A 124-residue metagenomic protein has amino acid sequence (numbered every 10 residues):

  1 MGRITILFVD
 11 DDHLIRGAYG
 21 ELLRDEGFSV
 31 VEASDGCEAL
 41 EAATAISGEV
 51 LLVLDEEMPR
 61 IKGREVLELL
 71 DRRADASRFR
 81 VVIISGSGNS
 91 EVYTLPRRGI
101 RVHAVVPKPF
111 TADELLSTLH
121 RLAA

Functional and structural regions predicted by a protein language model:
R3-L14, Y19-L23, L52-V53: Conserved acidic segment of CheY-like receiver
R16, P59-R60, N89: The feature encodes the CheY-like receiver
E32, R60-I61, P109: Residue-level signal for the "D+5" position in two-component response regulator receiver
E32-L51: Acidic, metal-coordinating helix/loop segments flanking the phosphotransfer/catalytic sites of two-component signaling
D55-E57: Residue immediately C-terminal to the conserved phosphorylatable aspartate in receiver
V82-G86: Hydrophobic/aromatic residues positioned on beta-strands within the core alpha/beta folds
F110-H120: C-terminal output helix
